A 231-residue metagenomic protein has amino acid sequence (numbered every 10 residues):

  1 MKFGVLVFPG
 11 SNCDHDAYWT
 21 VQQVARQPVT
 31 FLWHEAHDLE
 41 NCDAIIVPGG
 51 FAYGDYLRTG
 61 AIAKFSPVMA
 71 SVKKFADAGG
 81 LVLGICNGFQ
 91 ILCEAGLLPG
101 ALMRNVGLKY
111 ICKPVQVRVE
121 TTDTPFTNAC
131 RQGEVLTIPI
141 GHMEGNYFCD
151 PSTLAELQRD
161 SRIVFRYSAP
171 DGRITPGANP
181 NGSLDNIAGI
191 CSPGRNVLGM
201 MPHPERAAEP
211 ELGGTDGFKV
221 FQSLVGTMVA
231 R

Functional and structural regions predicted by a protein language model:
M1-I85, C93-P99, M103-I111, R118 (+4 more regions): N-terminal beta1-alpha1 cap of cysteine-dependent amidohydrolase-like domains
G50-F51, G88, M143, P204: Active-site metal-binding loops of divalent metal-dependent hydrolases
A52-Y53, F89-I91, N146-Y147, D171: Glycine-rich nucleotide phosphate-binding loop and flanking beta-alpha elements of Rossmann-like dinucleotide-binding
K73-D77, N105-R231: Amide-donor transfer/coupling interface in amidating biosynthetic enzymes
G88-F89, D123: Short, flexible active-site-adjacent loop segments at beta-strand->alpha-helix junctions, enriched in small/polar
